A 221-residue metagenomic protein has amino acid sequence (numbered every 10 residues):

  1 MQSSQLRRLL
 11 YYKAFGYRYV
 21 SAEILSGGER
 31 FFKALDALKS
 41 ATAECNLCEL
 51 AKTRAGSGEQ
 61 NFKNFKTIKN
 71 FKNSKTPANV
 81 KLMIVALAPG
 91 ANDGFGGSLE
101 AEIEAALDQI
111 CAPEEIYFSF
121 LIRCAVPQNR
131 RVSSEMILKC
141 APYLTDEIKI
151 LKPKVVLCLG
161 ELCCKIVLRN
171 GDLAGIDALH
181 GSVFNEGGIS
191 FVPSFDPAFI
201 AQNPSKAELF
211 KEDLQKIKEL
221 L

Functional and structural regions predicted by a protein language model:
Q2-L221: A polyanion-binding, active-site-adjacent surface
